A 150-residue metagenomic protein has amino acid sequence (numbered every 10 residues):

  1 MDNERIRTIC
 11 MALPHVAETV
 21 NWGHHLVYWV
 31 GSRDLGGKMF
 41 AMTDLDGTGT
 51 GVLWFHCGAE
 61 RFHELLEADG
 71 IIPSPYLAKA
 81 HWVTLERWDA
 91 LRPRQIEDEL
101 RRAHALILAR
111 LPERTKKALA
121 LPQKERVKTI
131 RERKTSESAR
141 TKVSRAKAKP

Functional and structural regions predicted by a protein language model:
M1-P150: Charge-dense, helix-prone N-terminal extensions
